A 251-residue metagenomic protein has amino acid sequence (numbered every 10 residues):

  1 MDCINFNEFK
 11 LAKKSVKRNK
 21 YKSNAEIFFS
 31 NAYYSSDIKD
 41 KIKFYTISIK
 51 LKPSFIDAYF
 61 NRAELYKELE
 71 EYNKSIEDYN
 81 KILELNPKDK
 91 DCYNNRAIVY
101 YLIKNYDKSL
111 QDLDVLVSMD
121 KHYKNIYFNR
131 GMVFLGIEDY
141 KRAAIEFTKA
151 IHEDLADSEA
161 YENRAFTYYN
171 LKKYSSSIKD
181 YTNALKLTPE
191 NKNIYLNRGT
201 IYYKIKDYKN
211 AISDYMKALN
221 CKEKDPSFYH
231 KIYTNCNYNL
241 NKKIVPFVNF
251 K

Functional and structural regions predicted by a protein language model:
M1-K251: Alpha-helical tetratricopeptide repeat
